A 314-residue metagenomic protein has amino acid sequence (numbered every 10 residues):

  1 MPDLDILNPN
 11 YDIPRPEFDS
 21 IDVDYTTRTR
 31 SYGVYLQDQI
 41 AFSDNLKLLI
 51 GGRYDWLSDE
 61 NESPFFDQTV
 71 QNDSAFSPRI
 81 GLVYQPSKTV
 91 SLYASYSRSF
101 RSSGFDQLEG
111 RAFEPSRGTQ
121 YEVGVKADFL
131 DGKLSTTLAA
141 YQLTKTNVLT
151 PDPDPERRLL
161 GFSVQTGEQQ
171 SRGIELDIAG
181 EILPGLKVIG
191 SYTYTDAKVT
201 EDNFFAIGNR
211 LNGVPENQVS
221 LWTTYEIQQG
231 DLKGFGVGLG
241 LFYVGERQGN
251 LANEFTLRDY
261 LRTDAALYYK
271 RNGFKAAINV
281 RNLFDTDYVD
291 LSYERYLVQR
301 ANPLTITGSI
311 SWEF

Functional and structural regions predicted by a protein language model:
M1-P86, L108, S191: Signature of Gram-negative outer-membrane beta-barrel scaffolds
D24-R30, D67-S74, R111-R117, V164-Q170 (+3 more regions): Replace "Gram-negative outer membrane beta-barrel proteins" with "bacterial and organellar outer membrane beta-barrel
Q39-A41, S74, L82-Q85, P115 (+8 more regions): Residue-level signature of outer-membrane beta-barrel architecture
S43-D44, Q142, Q165-L251, D287 (+1 more regions): Gram-negative outer-membrane beta-barrel transporters
L48-I50, L92, L134-L138, V188-G190 (+5 more regions): Transmembrane beta-strands of outer-membrane beta-barrel proteins
R53-L57, S97-S99, K126, A139-L143 (+5 more regions): Outer-membrane beta-barrel pore domains and translocons
Q85, S91-Y93, S116-T200, R281 (+1 more regions): Membrane-embedded beta-barrel scaffold of Gram-negative outer-membrane proteins
T144, F242-N250, Y268-F314: C-terminal beta-signal and adjacent terminal beta-strands/loops of Gram-negative outer-membrane beta-barrel proteins
